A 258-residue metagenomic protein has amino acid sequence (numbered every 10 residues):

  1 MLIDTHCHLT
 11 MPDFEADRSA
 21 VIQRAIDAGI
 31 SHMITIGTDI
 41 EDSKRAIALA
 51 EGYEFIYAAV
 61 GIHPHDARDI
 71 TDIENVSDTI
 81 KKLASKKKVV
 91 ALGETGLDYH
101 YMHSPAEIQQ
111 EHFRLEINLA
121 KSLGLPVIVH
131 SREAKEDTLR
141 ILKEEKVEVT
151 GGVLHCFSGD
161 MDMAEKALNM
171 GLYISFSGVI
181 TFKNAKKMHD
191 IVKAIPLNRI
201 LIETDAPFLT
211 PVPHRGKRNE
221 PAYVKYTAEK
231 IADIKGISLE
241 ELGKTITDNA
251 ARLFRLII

Functional and structural regions predicted by a protein language model:
M1-I258: Mid-domain alpha/beta scaffold segments of enzyme catalytic cores
